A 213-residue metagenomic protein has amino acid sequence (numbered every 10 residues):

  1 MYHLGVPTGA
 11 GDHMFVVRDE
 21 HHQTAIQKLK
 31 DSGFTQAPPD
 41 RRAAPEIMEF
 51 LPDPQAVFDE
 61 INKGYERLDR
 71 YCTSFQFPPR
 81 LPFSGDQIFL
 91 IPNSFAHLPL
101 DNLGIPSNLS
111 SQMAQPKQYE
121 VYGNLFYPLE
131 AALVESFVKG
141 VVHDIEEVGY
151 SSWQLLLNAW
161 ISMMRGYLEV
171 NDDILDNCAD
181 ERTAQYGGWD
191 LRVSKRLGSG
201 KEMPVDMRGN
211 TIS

Functional and structural regions predicted by a protein language model:
M1-H13, V17-I26, S213: Active-site nucleotide-donor binding segment shared across nucleotidyl transfer reactions
G11-H13, S32, E46, Y71 (+1 more regions): Generic structural motif recognizing short loop/turn segments at the entrances and edges of beta-strands
V17-N62: Metal-dependent nucleotidyltransferase catalytic core
L51, A56-S213: Catalytic cores of NTP-dependent nucleotidyl/adenyl transfer enzymes across multiple folds
